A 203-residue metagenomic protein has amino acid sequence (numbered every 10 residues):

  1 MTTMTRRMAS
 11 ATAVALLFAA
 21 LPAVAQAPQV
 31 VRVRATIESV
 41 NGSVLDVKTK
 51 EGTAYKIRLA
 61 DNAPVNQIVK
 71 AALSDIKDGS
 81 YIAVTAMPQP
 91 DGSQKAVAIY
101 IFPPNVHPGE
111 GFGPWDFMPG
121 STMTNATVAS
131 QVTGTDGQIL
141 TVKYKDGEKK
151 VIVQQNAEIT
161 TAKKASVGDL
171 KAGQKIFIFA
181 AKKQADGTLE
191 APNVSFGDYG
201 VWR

Functional and structural regions predicted by a protein language model:
T2-R7, A15-R203: Short, flexible, surface-exposed loop segments at domain boundaries
